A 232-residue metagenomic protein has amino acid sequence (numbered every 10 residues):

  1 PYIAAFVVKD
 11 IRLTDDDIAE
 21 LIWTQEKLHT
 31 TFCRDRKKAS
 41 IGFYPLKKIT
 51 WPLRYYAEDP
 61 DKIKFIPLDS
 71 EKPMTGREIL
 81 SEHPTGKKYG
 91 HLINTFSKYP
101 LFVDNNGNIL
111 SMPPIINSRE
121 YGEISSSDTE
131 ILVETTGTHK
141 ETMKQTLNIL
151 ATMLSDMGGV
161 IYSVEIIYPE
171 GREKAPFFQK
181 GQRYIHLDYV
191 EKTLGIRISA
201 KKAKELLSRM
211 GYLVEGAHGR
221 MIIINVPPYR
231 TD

Functional and structural regions predicted by a protein language model:
P1-D232: RNA/tRNA-interacting regions in translation and RNA-turnover enzymes
